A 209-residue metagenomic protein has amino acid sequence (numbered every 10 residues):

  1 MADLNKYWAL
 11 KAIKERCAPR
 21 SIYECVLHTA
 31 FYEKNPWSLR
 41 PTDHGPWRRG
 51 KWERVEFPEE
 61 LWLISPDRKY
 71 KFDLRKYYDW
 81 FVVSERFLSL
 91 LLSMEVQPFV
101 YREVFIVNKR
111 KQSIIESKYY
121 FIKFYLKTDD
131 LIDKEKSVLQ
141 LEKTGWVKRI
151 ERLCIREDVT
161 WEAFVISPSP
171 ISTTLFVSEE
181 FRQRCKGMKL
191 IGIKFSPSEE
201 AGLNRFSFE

Functional and structural regions predicted by a protein language model:
M1-W37: Short, extreme N-terminal leader segments that mark the start of a protein/domain
A2-Y7, V107-E209: Acidic, proline/glycine-rich low-complexity IDRs
K11-A12, E103, P197: Pocket-edge structural micro-motifs
K14-C25, E60-Y70, N108-K111: Short N-terminal helix-initiation segments at or just after the protein's N-terminus
T29-L61: Glycine/small-residue-rich interface belts in oligomeric ring/scaffold proteins and their assembly partners
S38-D43, E60-L63, W80-R86, K134-V138 (+1 more regions): A broad, low-specificity signal for short, low-complexity segments enriched in glycine/proline and polar/charged
R48-W80: A glycine-rich, hydrophobic loop/mini-helix early in the fold
K69-K111: Aromatic- and glycine-enriched beta-alpha-beta binding-site module
